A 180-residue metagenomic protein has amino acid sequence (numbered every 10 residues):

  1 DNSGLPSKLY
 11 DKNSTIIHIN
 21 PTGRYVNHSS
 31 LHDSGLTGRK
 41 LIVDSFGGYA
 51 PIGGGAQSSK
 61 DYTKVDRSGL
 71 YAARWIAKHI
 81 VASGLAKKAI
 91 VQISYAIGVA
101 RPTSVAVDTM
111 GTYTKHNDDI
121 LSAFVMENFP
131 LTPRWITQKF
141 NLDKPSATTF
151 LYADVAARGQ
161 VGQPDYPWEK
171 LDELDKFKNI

Functional and structural regions predicted by a protein language model:
D1-L41: Accessory "access/gating" subregions that flank catalytic or transport cores
D1-P6, K60-D66, A72-A73, H79-A89 (+1 more regions): Flexible helix-coil linker/hinge segments at domain or subdomain boundaries
K12-R24, A50-I52, S68, Q160 (+2 more regions): Helix-coil modules at protein/domain termini and other flexible surface or pore-lining loops, especially C-terminal
T15-I19, L85-A96: A short glycine-rich, hydrophobically flanked beta-strand micro-motif that places a catalytic Asp/Glu for divalent metal
T22-Y25, H32, G48-A50, A96-G98 (+1 more regions): Short, glycine-/Ser/Thr-/acidic-enriched flexible segments
Y25, S34-K88: Conserved mixed alpha/beta catalytic, RNA-binding, or beta-rich assembly cores of soluble enzyme, regulatory
S29-H32, G54-Q57, R101-V105: Short acidic, glycine/serine/threonine-rich loops at helix termini
Q92-I180: Internal helix-turn-beta structural module
